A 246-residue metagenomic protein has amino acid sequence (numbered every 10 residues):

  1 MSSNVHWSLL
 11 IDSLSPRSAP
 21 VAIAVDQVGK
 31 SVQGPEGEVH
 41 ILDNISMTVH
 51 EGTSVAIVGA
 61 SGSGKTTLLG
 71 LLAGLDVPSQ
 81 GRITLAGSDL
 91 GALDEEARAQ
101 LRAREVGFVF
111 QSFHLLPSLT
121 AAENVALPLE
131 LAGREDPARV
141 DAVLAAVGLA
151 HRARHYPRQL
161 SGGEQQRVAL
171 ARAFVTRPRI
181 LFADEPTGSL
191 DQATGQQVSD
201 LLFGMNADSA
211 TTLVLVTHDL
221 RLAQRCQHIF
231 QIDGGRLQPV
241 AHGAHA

Functional and structural regions predicted by a protein language model:
M1-S31, Q238-A246: ABC-family P-loop ATPase nucleotide-binding domain
V21-I23, V28-I232: ABC family nucleotide-binding domain
